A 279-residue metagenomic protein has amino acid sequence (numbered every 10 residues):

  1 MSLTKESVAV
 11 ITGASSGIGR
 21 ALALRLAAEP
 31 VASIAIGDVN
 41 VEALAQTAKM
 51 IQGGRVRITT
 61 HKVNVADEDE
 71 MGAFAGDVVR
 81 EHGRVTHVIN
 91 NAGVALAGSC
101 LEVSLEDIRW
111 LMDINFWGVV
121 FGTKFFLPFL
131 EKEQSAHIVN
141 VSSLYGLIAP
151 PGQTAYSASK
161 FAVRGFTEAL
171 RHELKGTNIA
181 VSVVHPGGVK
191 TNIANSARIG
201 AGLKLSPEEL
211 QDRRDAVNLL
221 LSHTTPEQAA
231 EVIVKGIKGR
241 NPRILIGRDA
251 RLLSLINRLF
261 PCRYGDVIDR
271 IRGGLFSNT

Functional and structural regions predicted by a protein language model:
S15-S16: Conserved glycine-rich cofactor-binding loop
V31-Q46: Conserved glycine-rich Rossmann-like NAD(P)H-binding loop of the short-chain dehydrogenase/reductase
V41-E42, K62-A73, L105: The beta1-alpha1 cofactor-binding region of Rossmann-like NAD(H)/NADP(H)-dependent oxidoreductases
S99-C100, S104-R109: Substrate-binding pocket helix/loop in short-chain dehydrogenase/reductase
T123, S159: Active-site helix of classical SDR
S143: Residue(s) in the substrate-gating loop at a strand-loop-helix junction that position the organic substrate next
G176-I244: SDR active-site lid
